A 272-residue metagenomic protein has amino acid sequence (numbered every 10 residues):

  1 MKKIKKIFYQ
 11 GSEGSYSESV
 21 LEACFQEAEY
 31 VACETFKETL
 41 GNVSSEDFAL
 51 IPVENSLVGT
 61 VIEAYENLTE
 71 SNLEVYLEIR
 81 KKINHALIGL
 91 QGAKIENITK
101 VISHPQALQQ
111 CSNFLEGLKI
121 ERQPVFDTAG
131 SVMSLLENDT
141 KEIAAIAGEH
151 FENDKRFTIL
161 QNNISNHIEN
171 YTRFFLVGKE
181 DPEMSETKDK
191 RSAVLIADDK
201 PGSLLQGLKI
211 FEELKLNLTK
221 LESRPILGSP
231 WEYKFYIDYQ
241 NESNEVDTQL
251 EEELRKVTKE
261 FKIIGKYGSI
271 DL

Functional and structural regions predicted by a protein language model:
M1-L272: Domain-level signature for soluble enzymes in the chorismate/prephenate branch of the shikimate pathway
